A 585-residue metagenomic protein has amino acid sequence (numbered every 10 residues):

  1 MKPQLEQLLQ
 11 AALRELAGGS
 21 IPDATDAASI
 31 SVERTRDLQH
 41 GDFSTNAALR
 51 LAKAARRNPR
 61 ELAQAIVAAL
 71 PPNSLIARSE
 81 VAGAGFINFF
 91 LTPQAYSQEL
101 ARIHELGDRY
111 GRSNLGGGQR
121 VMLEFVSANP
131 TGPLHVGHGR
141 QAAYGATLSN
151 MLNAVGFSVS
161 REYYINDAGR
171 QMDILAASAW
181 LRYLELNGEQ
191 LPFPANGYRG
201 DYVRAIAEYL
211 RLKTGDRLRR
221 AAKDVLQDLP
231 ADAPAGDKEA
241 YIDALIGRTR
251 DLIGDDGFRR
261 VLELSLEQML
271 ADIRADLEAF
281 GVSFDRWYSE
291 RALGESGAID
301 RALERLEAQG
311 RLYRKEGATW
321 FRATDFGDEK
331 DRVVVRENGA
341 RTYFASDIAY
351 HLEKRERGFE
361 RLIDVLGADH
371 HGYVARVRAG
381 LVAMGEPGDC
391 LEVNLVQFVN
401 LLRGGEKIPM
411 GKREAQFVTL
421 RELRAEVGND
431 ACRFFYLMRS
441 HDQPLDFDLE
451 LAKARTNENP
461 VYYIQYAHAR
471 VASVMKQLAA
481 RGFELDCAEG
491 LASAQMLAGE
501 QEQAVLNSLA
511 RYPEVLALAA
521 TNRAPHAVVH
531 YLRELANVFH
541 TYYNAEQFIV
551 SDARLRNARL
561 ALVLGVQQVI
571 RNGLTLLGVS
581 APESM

Functional and structural regions predicted by a protein language model:
K2-S97, E105-D108, R112-M585: Non-catalytic interaction-recognition regions
